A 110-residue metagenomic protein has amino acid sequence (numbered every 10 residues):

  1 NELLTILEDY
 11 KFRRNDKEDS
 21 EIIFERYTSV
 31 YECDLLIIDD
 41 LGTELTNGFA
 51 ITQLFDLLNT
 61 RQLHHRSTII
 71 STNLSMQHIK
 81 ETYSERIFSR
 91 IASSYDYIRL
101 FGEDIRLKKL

Functional and structural regions predicted by a protein language model:
N1-E32: Short glycine-rich substrate-engagement loop in P-loop NTPases that contacts/grips substrate
L3-Y10, T43-L110: Replace "adjacent to P-loop NTPase cores in ATP/GTP-dependent enzymes" with "adjacent to NTP-binding cores
E32-C33, R66: Short coil/turn segments at beta-strand junctions that form active-site/ligand-binding loops
L35-L36, I69: Hydrophobic "anchor" residues on beta-strands that sit immediately upstream of conserved functional sites
D39-L41: Walker B catalytic acidic pair
